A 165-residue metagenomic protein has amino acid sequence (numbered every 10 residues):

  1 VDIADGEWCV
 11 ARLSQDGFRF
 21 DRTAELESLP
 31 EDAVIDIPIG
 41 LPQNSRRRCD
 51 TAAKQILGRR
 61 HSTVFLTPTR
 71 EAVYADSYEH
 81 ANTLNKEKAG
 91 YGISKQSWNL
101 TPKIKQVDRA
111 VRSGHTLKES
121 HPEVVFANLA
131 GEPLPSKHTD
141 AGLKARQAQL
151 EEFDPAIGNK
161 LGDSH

Functional and structural regions predicted by a protein language model:
I3-H165: RNase H-like (RuvC/DEDD) metal-dependent nuclease/polynucleotide-processing core
